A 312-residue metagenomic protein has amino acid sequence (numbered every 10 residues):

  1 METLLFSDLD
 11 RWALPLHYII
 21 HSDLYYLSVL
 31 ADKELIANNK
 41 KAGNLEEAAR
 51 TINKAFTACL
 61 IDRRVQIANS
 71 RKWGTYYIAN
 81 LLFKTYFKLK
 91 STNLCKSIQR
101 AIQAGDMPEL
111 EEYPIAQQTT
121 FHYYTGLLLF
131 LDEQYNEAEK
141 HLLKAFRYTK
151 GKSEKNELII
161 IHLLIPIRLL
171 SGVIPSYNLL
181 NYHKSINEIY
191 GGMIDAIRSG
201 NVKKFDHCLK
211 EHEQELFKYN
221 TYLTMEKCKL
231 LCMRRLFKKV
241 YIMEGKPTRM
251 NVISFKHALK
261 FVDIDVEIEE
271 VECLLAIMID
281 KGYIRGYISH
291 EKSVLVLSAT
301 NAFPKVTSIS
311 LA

Functional and structural regions predicted by a protein language model:
M1-A13, I36, A49-R50, K54-T57 (+5 more regions): Charged, E/D/K/R/S-rich low-complexity terminal regions of large eukaryotic assembly subunits
M1-G43: N-terminal membrane-targeting/insertion segments
R11-H21, N69-Y76, E112-T119, L158: Start-of-helix signal in alpha-solenoid helical-repeat scaffolds, especially tetratricopeptide repeats
Y18, D23, Y77, L81 (+4 more regions): "A position-specific structural signal for the A-helix of alpha-solenoid helical repeats
L27, K84-T85, L128, I167: Residue-level signature for tetratricopeptide repeat
